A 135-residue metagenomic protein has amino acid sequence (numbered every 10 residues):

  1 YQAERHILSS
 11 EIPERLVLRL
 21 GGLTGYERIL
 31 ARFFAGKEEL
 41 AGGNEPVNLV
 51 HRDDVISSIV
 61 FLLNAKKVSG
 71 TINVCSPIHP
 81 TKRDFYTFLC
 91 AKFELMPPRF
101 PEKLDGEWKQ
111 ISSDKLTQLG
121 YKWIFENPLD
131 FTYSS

Functional and structural regions predicted by a protein language model:
Y1-R5, E45-V50, H79: Short-chain dehydrogenase/reductase
Q2-Y26: Conserved beta-loop-beta element that borders a ligand/cofactor-binding pocket
E14-L16, G70, M96, K122: Conserved beta-strand segments of alpha/beta enzyme cores
V17-R19, I29-R32, L40-L63: Substrate-positioning beta->alpha
E27, R32-G42, F93-R99: A short C-terminal helix-loop "cap" of Rossmann-like NAD(P)-dependent dehydrogenase/epimerase domains
R52, K82, I124-P128: Amphipathic alpha-helical segment in the mid-to-C-terminal domain of diverse UDP/GDP-sugar glycosyltransferases
I56-S112: Mid/C-terminal beta-alpha module of Rossmann-like enzyme folds, strongest in SDR-family dehydrogenases/epimerases
M96-S135: C-terminal amphipathic/interface module of NAD(P)-dependent oxidoreductases and related NAD-binding regulators
